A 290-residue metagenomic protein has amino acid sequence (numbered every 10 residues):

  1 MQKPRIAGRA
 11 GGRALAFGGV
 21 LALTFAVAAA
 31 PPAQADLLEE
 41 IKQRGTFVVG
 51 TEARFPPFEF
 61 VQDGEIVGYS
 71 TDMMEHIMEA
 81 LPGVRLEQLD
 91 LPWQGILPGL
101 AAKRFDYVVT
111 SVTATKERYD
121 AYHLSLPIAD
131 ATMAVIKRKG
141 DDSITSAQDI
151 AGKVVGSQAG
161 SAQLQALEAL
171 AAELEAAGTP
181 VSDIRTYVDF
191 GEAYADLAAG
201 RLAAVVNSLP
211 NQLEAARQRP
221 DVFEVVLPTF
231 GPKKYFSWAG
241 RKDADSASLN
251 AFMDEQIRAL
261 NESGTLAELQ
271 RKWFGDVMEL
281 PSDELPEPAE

Functional and structural regions predicted by a protein language model:
A35-S111, F252: Extracytoplasmic small-molecule ligand-binding "clamshell" domains of the periplasmic binding protein/Venus flytrap
F47-V48, P82-R85, A101-T110, K153-V154 (+3 more regions): Alpha-to-beta junction loops
A53, A129-K137, R217-E255, G275-E290: Periplasmic-binding protein-like
V61, M74-V84, Q163-T186, A216-P220: Ligand-binding cleft/hinge of the Venus flytrap
T71-L81, D141, Q148-D149, K153-S161 (+2 more regions): Extended ligand-binding regions for polar small-molecule ligands
E75, E79, E87-D149, T229-G231: Acidic, polar ligand-binding/catalytic clefts
G95, S111-D120, A166-E175, G191 (+2 more regions): A ligand-binding cleft/hinge motif common to bilobed small-molecule-binding domains
A162-T179, E224-V225, I257-E290: Ligand-binding clefts/hinges and TM-proximal coupling segments of bilobed small-molecule sensing domains
